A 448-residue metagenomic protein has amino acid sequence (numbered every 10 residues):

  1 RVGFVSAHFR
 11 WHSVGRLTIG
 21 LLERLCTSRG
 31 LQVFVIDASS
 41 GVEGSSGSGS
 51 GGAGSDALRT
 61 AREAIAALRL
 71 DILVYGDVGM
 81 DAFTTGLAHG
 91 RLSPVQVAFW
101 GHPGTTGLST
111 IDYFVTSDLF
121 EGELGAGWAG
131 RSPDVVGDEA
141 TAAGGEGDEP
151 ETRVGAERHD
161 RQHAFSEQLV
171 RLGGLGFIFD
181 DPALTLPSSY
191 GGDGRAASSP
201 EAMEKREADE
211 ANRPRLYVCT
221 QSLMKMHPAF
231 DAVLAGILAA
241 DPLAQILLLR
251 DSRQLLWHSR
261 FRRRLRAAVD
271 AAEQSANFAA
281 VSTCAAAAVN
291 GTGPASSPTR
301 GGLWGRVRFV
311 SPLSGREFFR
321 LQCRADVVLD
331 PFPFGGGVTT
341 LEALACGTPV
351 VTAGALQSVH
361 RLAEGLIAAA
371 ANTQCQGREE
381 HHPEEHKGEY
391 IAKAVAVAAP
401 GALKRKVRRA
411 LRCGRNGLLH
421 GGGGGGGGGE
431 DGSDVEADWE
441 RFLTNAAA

Functional and structural regions predicted by a protein language model:
F4-G47, G51-L68, I72, A244: Phosphate-binding active sites in nucleotide-utilizing proteins
F9-R29, G174-C284, S297-L313: Conserved catalytic-core segment of nucleotide-activated headgroup transferases in glycan assembly
S45-G52, A143-E146, A286-S297, G421-E430: Intrinsically disordered, low-complexity regions enriched in glycine and serine
A53-R59, V307-L321, G335: Conserved active-site histidine-acidic residue motif and adjacent donor-binding/catalytic loop of glycosyltransferases
I72-F83, L87-L108, G315-L362: A donor-sugar binding/catalytic signature common to diverse glycosyltransferases and related nucleotide-sugar
R91-R195: Active-site-proximal region of nucleotide-activated glycan assembly enzymes, centered on histidine/acidic-rich loops
F165, Q322-C323, V327, P331-G421 (+1 more regions): Catalytic binding pocket for nucleotide-activated donors in carbohydrate/polymer assembly enzymes
Q221-S222, S252, R260-R263, C284 (+4 more regions): C-terminal amphipathic helix plus adjacent low-complexity, charged tail appended to glycosyltransferase catalytic
